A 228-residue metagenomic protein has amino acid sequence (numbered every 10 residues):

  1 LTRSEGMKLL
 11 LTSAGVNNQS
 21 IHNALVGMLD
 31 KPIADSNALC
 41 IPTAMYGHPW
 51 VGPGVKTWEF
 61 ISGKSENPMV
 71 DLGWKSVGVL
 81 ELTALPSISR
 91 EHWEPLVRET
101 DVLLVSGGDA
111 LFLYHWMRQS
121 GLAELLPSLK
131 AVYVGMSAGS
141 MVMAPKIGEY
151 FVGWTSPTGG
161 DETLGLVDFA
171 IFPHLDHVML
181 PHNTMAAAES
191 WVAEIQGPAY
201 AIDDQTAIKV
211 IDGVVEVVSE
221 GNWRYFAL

Functional and structural regions predicted by a protein language model:
G6, I33-A38, T100, K130: A general structural motif
G6-A34, A44-F60, G148-L228: C-terminal and late-domain segments of enzyme folds
V26, E66, W93-E94, L122-P127 (+1 more regions): Short amphipathic alpha-helical segments and helix-helix/interface helices
Y46-F112: Portal/gating segments that form or line small-molecule/metal binding sites
S106-R118, L122-L180: Class I SAM-dependent methyltransferase SAM-binding "motif I" and its flanking Rossmann-like core
